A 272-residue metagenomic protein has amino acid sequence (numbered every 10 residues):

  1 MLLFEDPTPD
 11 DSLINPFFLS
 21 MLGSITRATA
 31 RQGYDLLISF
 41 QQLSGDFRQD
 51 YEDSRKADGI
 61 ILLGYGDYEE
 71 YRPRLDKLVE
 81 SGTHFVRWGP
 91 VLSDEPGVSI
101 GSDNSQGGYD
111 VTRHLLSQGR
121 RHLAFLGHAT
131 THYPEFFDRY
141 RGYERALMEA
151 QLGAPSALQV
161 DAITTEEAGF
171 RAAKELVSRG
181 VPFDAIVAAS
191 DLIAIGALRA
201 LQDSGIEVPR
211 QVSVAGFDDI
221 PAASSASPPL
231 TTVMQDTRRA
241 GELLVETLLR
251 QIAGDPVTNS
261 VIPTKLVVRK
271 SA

Functional and structural regions predicted by a protein language model:
M1, D58-Y65, A124-L126, Q159 (+2 more regions): Periplasmic-binding protein-like
M1-R113, S178, L192: Alpha-helical recognition/docking segments in bacterial nutrient-uptake and carbohydrate-utilization systems
P7-L19, I38-F47, G66, I100-D110 (+6 more regions): Hinge/beta->alpha junction and helix N-cap segments in small-molecule ligand-binding domains
S24-A28, K77, D138-A150, G196-S204: Alpha-helical structural signal in soluble globular domains
Y34-D35, H84, R121, G153 (+2 more regions): Residue-level detector of anion-binding/catalytic polar loops
T112-L123: Glycine-rich phosphate/diphosphate-binding loops that line cofactor/substrate pockets in enzymes
F170, K174-A272: Flexible loop/turn connectors
